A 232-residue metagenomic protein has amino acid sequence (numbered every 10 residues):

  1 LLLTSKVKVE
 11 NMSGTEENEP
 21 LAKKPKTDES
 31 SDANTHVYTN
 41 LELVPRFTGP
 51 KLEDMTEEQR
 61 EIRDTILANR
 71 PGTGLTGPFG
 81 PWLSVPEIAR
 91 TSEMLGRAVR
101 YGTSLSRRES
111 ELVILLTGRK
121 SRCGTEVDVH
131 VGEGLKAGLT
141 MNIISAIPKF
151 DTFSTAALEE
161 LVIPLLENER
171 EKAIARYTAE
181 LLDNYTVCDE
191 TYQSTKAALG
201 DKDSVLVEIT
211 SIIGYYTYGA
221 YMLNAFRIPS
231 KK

Functional and structural regions predicted by a protein language model:
L1-T4: N-terminal export/membrane-targeting signals
V7-K8, S13-K232: Hydrophobic alpha-helical segments
